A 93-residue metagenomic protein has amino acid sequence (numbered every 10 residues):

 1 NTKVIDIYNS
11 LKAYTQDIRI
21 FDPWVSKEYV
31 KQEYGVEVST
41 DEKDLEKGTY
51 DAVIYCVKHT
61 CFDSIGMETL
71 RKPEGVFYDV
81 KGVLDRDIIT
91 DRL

Functional and structural regions predicted by a protein language model:
N1-L93: Structural/interface elements that position substrates and couple domains in central-metabolism enzymes
